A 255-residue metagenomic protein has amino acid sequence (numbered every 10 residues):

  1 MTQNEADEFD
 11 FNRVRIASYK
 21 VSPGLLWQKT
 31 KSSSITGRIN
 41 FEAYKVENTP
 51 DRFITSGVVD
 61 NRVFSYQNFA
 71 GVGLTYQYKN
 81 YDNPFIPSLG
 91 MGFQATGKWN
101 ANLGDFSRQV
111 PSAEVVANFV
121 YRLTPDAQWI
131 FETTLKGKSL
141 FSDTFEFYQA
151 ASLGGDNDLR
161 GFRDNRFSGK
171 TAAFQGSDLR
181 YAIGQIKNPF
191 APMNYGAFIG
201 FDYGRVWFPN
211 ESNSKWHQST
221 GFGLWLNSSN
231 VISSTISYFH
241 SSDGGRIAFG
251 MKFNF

Functional and structural regions predicted by a protein language model:
M1-E5, G37-A43, M91-W99, V115 (+5 more regions): Transmembrane beta-barrel strands of outer-membrane/channel proteins
M1-E8, E47-T55, P87-L89, D105-P111 (+4 more regions): Outer-membrane beta-barrel translocator domains and adjoining extracellular loop/strand segments of Gram-negative
M1-G73, S233, F239-F255: Gram-negative/organellar outer-membrane beta-barrel architecture
E8-V14, N61-S65, N102-S107, R163-R166 (+2 more regions): Outer-membrane beta-barrel domain signature
P23-W27, V72-Y78, A113-R122, L135 (+3 more regions): Feature captures outer-membrane beta-barrel proteins of Gram-negative bacteria and organelles
T30-S34, G90, D126-I130, A172 (+3 more regions): Strand-connecting loop/turn motifs
K31-I35, K45, D82-F85, T124-Q128 (+2 more regions): Repeated loop/turn-to-beta-strand initiation elements of outer-membrane beta-barrel proteins
R62, F69-F190: C-terminal outer-membrane beta-barrel translocator/porin domains of Gram-negative envelope proteins and their
